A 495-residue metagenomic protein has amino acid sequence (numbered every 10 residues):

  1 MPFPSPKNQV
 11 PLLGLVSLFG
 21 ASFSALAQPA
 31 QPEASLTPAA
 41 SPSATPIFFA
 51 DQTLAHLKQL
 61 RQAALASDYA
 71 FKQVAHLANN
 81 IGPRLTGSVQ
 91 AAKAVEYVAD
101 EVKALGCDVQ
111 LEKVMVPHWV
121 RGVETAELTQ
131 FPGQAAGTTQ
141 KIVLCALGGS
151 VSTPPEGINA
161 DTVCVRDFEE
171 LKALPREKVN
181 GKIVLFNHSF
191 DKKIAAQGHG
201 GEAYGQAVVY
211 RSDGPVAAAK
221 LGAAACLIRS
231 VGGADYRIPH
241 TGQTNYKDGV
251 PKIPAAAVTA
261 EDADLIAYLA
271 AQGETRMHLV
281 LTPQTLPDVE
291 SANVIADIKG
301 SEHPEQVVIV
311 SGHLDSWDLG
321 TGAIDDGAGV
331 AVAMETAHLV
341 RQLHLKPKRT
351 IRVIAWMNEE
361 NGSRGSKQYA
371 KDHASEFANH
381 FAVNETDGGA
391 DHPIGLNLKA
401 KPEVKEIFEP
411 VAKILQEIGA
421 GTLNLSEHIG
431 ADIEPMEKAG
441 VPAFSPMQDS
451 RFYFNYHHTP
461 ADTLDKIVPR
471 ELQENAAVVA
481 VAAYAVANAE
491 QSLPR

Functional and structural regions predicted by a protein language model:
L36, P42-T53, A75, N79-A196: Noncatalytic luminal/extracellular "stalk/propeptide" segments of secretory-pathway proteins
I47-S88, V114, I238-Q243, D315 (+2 more regions): N-terminal capping segment at the start of a domain
L54-H56, T129-P132, V143-R176, Q243-A323 (+1 more regions): Soluble metallo-hydrolase cores and metallopeptidase-like ectodomains found primarily in the secretory/periplasmic
L57-L65, N79-V89, A160-V165, L174 (+7 more regions): Second-shell loop/turn segments in exported
L65, K103, G133, P155 (+7 more regions): Metal-dependent peptidase/peptidase-like ectodomains
K72, H338-R364: Short helix-loop-beta-strand segments that form the rim/entrance of peptidase-like active sites
S88, Q140-P254, T321, T422: Extracellular/luminal Protease-associated
H338, Q342, R349, F454-R495: His/Asp/Glu-rich mid-to-C-terminal helical/loop segments that flank catalytic regions of hydrolases
